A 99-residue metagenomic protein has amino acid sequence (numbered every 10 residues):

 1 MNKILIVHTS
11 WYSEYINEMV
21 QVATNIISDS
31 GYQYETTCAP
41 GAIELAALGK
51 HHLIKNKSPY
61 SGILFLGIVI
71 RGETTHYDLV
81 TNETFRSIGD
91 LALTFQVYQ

Functional and structural regions predicted by a protein language model:
M1-K3, S58-P59: Glycine-rich phosphate/diphosphate-binding loops that line cofactor/substrate pockets in enzymes
N2-T36: Glycine-rich phosphate/diphosphate-binding loop of Rossmann-like nucleotide-binding domains
E14, E18, V22, P40-E44 (+2 more regions): Conserved active-site and cofactor/substrate-binding residues in soluble primary-metabolism enzymes
I26-S58: Active-site rim loops that border cofactor/substrate pockets in soluble metabolic enzymes
T36, S61-L66, V97-Q99: Short beta-strand segments at enzyme active-site cores
L48-I88: Glycine-rich phosphate-binding loop
T84-Q99: C-terminal binding/interaction regions
